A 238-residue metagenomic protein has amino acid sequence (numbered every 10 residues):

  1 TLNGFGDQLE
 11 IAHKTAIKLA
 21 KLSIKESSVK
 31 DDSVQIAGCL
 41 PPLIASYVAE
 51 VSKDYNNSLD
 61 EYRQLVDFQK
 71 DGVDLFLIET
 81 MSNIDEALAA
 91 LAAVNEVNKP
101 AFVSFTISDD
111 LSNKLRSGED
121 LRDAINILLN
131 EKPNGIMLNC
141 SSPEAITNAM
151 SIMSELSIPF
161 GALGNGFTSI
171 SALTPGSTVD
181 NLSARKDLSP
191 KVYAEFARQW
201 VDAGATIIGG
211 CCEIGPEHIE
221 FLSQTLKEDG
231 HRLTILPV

Functional and structural regions predicted by a protein language model:
T1-V238: Domain-level signal for soluble alpha/beta catalytic cores
